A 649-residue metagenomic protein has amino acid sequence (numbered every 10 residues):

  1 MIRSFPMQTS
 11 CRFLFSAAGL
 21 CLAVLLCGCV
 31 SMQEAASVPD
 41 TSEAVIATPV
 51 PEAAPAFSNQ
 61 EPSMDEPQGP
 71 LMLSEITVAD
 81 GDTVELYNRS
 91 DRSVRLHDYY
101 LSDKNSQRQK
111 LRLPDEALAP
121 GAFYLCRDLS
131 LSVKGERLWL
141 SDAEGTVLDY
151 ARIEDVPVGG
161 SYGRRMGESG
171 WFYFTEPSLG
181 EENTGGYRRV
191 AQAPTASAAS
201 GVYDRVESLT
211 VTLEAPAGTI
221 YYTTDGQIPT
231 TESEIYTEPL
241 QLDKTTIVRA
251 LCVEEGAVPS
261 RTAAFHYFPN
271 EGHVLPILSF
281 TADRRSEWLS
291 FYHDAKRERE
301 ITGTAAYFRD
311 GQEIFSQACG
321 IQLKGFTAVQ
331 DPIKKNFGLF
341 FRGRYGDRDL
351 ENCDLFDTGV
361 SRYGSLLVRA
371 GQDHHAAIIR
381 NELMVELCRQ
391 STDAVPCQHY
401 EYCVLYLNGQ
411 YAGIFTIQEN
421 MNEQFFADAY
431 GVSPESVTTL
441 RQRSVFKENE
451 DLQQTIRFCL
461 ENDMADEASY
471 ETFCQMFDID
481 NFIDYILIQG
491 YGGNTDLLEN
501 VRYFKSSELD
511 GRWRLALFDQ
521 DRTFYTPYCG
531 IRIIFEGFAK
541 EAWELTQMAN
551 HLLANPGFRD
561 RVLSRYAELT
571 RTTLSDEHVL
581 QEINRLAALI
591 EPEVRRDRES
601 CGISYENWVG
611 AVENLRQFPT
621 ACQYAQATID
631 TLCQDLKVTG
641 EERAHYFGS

Functional and structural regions predicted by a protein language model:
L26-G28: C-terminal motif of bacterial Sec signal peptides marking the signal peptidase cleavage site
V30-M32: Bacterial signal peptide processing site
P39-I46, V50-E61, D65-I76, Y100 (+5 more regions): Short, compositionally stereotyped local motifs that mark structural "simplifiers"
L86-S90: Asparagine-centered strand-capping/turn motif at beta-strand->loop junctions
Q107-L131: Intrinsically disordered, low-complexity Pro/Gly/Ser/Thr-rich segments with frequent PxxP/GP/PP motifs and embedded
S130-G159: Terminal connector regions
L179-G186, R285-L289, H293-A295, T304 (+9 more regions): Middle-to-C-terminal accessory/interaction subdomains
F280, D294-N449: Conserved ATP-binding subdomain of kinase catalytic cores across diverse folds
